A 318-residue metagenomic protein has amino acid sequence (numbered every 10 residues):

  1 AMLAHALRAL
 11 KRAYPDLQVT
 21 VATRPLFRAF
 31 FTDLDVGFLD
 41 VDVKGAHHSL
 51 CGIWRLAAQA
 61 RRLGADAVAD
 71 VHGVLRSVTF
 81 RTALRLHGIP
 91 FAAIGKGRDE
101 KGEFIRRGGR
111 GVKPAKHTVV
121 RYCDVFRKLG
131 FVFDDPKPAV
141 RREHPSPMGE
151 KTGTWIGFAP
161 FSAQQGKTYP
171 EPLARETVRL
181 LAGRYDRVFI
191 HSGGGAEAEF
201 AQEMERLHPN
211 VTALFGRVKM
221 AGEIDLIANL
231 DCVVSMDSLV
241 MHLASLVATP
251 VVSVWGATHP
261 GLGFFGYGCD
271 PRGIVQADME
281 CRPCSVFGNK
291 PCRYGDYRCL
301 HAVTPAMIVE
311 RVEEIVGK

Functional and structural regions predicted by a protein language model:
A1-K318: Catalytic machinery of carbohydrate-active enzymes, primarily nucleotide-sugar-dependent glycosyltransferases
